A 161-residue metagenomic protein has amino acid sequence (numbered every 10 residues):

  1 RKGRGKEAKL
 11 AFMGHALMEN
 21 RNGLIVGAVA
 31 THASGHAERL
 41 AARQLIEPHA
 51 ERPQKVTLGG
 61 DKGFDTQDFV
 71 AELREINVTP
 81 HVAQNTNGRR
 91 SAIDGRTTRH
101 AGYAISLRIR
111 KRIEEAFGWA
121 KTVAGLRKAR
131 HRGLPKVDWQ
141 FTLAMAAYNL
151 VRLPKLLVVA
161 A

Functional and structural regions predicted by a protein language model:
R1-E72, I76, Y148: Polybasic low-complexity intrinsically disordered regions
G3-R4, V29, A33, G60 (+4 more regions): Generic amphipathic alpha-helical segments used as scaffolds and interaction surfaces in large, multi-domain proteins
H15-L17, I25-V29, T57-G59, H81 (+5 more regions): Structured core elements
E38, A42, I109, T142: Hydrophobic (often cysteine-bearing) scaffold residues that line and stabilize catalytic clefts of nucleotide/cofactor
K62-P135, W139: Helix-centered, glycine/charged polyanion-binding patches within enzymatic domains that contact phosphate-containing
V123, R127, P154-A161: A short, flexible helix-boundary coil/loop motif
V137-T142, N149, P154-V158: TerminUS-proximal long segments
